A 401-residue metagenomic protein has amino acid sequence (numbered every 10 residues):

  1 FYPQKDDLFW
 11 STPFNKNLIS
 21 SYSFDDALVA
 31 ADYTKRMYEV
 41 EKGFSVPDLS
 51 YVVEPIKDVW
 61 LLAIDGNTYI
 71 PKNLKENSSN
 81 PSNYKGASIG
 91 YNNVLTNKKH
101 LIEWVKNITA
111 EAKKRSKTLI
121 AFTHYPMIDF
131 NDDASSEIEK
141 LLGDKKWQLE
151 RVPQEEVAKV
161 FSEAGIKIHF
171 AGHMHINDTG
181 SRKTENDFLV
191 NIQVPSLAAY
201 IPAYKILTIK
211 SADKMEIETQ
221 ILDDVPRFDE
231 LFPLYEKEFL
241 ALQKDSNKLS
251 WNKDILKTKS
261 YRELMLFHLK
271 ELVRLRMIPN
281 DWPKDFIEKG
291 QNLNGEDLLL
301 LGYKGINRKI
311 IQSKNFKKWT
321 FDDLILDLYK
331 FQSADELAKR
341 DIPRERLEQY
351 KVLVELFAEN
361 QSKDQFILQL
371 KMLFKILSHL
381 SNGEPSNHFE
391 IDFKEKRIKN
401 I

Functional and structural regions predicted by a protein language model:
F1, G43-P47, F170, T179-E185 (+1 more regions): Active-site-adjacent helix-turn-beta-strand microarchitecture at beta-sheet edges that either contains or buttresses
F1-E103: Extended active-site neighborhood of metal-dependent phosphoesterases/phosphodiesterases
A27-M37, E163, E185-N191: Short Pro/Gly-enriched beta-strand edge/turn motifs at strand-loop
E54, W60-A63, P71-T184, K248-K253 (+6 more regions): His/acidic metal-ligating clusters that form di-metal
V59-T68, F188-P195, E218-Q220: Active-site-proximal beta-strand elements of phosphoester/diester hydrolases
W60, K214-M215, I398: Hydrophobic residues embedded in beta-strands of well-ordered beta-sheets
A134, R227-I401: Non-catalytic terminal accessory segments
E218-D229: Short, solvent-exposed aromatic-acidic interface loops
